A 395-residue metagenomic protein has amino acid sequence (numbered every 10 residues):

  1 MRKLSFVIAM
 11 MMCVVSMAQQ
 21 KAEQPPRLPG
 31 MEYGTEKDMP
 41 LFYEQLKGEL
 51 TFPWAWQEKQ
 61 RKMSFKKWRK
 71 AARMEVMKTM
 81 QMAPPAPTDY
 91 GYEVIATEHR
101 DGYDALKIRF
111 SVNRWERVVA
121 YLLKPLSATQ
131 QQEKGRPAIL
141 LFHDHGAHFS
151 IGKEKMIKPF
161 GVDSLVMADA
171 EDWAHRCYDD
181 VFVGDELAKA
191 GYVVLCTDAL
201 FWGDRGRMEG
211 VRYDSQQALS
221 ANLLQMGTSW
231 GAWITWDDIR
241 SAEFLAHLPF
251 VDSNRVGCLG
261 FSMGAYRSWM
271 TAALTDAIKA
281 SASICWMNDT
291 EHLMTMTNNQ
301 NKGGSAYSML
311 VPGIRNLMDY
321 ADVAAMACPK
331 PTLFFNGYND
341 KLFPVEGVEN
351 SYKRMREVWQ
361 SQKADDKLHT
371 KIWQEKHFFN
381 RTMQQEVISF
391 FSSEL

Functional and structural regions predicted by a protein language model:
M1-P29: Bacterial Sec-dependent N-terminal signal peptides
A18-D104, V112, G152: N-terminal targeting or regulatory segments adjacent to alpha/beta-hydrolase or S9 domains
W115-V118, L126-A138, H145-H148: Proline/glycine-enriched tight loop/beta-turn segments at coil->beta junctions that connect or precede beta-strands
K134-G135, L141-W236, A246-H247, L293-T295: Cap/lid segment of the alpha/beta-hydrolase catalytic domain
N222-Q225, R240, A280-A324, P344 (+2 more regions): Mobile cap/lid helix-loop segments that gate and shape the active-site cleft of serine hydrolases
F250-S262: Alpha/beta-hydrolase fold nucleophile elbow
A327, F334-N336: Short beta-strand/loop motif that positions the catalytic acidic residue of the alpha/beta-hydrolase fold
K353-L395: C-terminal catalytic histidine-bearing segment of alpha/beta-hydrolase fold enzymes
